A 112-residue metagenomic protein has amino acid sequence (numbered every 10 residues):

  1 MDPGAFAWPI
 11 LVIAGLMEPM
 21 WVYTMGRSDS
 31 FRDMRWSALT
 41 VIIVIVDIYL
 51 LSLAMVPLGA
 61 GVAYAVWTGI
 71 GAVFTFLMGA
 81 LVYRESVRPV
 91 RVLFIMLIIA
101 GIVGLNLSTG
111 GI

Functional and structural regions predicted by a protein language model:
M1-I112: Polytopic alpha-helical membrane proteins, predominantly small-molecule transporters/carriers
